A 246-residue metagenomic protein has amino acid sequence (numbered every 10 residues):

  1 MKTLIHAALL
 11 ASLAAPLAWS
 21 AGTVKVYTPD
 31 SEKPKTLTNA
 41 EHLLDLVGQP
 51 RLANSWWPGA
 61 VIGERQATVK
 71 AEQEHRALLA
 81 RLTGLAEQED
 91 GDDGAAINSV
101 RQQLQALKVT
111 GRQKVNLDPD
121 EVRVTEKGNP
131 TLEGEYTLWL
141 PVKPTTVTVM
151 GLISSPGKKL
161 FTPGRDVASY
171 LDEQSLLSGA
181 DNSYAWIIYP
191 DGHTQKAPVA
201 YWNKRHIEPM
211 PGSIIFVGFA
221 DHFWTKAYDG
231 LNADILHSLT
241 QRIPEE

Functional and structural regions predicted by a protein language model:
K2-L10: Sec-dependent signal peptide recognition, specifically the positively charged N-region followed immediately by
L10-L13, P190: A general, composition-driven signal for non-globular sequence regions
A15-L17: N-terminal signal peptide c-region/cleavage motif recognized by signal peptidases
W19-E246: Ser/Thr/Pro/Gly-biased, low-complexity, turn-/loop-rich segments that often occur immediately after N-terminal
